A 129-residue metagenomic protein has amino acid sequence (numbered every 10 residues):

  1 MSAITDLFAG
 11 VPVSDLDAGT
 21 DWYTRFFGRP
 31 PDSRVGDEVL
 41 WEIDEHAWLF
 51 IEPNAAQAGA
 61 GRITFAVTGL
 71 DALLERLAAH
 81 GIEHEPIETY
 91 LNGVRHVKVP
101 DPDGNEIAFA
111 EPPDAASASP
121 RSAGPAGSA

Functional and structural regions predicted by a protein language model:
M1-T20, H46, G61-I63, P113-A129: N-terminal beta-strand motif that seeds the catalytic metal site of vicinal oxygen chelate
S2, A79-A129: Vicinal oxygen chelate
D6-S14, V39, N54-H80, L91 (+2 more regions): Vicinal oxygen chelate
F8-L40: N-terminal first-folded block
D15-L16, Y23-F26, W48-L49, A72-L73 (+1 more regions): Short secondary-structure boundary micro-motifs
F27-S33, T64, P86-T89: Short linear motifs in intrinsically disordered
R29-G61, E106-P113: Conserved short beta-strand elements that form part of the metal-binding/catalytic scaffold of enzyme active sites
